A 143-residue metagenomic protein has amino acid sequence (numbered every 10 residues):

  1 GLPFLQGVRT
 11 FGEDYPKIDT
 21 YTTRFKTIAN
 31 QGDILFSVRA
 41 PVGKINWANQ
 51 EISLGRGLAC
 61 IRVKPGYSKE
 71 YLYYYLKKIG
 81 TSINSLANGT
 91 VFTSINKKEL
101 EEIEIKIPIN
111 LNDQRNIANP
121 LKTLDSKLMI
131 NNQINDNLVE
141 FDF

Functional and structural regions predicted by a protein language model:
G1-I105: DNA target-recognition domains and sequence-specific DNA-contacting regions of bacterial/archaeal
E99-F143: Amphipathic alpha-helical segments
